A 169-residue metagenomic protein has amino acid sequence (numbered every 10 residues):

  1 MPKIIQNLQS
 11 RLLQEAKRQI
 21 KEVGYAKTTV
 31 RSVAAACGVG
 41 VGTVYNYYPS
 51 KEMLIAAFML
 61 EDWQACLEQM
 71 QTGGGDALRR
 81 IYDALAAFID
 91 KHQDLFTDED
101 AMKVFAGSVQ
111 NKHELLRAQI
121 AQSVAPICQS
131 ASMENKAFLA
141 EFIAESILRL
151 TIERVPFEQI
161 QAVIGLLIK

Functional and structural regions predicted by a protein language model:
M1-V23, V30-A36: Basic, helix-initiating cap at the start of DNA-binding domains
K27, S50-I55: Short amphipathic alpha-helical segment with a characteristic S/N-K-E followed by hydrophobic residues
C37-Y48: Short hydrophobic/aromatic patch on the recognition helix
L54-D62: Alpha-helical DNA-contacting segments of helix-turn-helix folds
A57, E68-Q93: Hydrophobic alpha-helical connector segments
D83-E114: Amphipathic alpha-helical segments used for helix-helix packing
A106-E141: Amphipathic alpha-helical packing segments from all-alpha helical-bundle domains
C128-I168: Hydrophobic/aromatic-rich alpha-helical bundle segments in the mid-to-C-terminal region
